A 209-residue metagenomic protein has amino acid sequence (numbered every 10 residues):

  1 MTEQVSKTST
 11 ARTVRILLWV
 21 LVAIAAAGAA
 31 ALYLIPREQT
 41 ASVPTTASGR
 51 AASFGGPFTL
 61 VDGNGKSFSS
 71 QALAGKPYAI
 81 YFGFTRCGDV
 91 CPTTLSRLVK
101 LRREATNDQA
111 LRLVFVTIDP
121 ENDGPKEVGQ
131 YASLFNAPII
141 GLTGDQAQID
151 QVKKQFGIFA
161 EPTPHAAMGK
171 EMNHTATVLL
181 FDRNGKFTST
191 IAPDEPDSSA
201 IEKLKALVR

Functional and structural regions predicted by a protein language model:
M1-P57: N-terminal targeting signals for export/organelle localization
S53-G55, P77, N173-T175: Short, small/polar residue-rich loop motifs at catalytic or cofactor-binding pockets
F58-Y78, R102-A105: A short beta-strand-turn-helix
Q71-L98: Short active-site neighborhood of thiol/selenol oxidoreductases, capturing the structured segment around
P77, R102-T106, F135, K153-F156 (+3 more regions): Sec/Tat-exported extracytoplasmic proteins
A79-Y81, L113-T117, T177-L180, T190: Soluble periplasmic/extracytoplasmic beta-strand elements of cell-envelope proteins
T93-V152: Structural microenvironment flanking redox-active thiols in thiol-disulfide oxidoreductases
Q148-K203: Thiol/disulfide oxidoreductase modules built on the thioredoxin-like
